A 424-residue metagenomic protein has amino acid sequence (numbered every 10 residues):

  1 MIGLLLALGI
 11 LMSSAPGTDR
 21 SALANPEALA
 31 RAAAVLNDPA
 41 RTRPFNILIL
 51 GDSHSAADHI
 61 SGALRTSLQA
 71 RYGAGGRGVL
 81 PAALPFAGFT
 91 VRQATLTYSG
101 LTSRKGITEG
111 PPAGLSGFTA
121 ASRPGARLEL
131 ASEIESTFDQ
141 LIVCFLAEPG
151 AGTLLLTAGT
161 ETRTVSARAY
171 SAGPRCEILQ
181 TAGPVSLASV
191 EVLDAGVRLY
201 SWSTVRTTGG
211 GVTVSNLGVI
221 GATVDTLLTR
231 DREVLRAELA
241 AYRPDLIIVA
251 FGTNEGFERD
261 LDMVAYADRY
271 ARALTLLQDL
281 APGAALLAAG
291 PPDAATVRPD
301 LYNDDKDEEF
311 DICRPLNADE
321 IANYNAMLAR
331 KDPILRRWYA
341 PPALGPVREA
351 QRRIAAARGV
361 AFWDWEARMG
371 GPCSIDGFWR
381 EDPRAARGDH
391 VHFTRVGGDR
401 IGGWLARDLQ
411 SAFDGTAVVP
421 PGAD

Functional and structural regions predicted by a protein language model:
M1-A33: Short glycine- and acidic-rich boundary segments immediately preceding or forming the N-terminal edge of structured
A32-R43: A short acidic-Thr-Gly-centered motif at the start of a beta-strand
N46, A56-A271, T275, D279-P282 (+1 more regions): Conserved SGNH/GDSL esterase-like catalytic core that processes O-acyl groups on lipids and polysaccharides
I47-G51: Short hydrophobic beta-strand that contains or immediately precedes a catalytic carboxylate
S53-H54, G290, T394: Ser/Thr-glycine-rich phosphate-binding loops at phosphate-binding pockets of nucleotides, nucleotide cofactors
A56, R71-A83, A289, D364-W365 (+1 more regions): Surface-exposed patches in mature extracellular/periplasmic domains of secreted proteins
R232, A294-D424: Catalytic His-Asp segment of secreted/periplasmic serine-dependent ester chemistry enzymes
A284-L287, A361: Proline-centered loop/turn at the N-terminus of a beta-strand
